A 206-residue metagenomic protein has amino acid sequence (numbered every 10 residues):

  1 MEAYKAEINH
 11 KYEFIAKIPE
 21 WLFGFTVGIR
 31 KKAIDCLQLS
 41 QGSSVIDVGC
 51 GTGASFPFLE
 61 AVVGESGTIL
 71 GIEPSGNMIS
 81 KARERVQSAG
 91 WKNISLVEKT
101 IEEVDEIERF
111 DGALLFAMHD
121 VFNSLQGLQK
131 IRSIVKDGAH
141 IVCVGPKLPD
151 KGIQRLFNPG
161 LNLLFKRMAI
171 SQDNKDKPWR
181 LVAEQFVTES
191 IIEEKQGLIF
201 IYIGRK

Functional and structural regions predicted by a protein language model:
M1-Q38, N162: Conserved class I S-adenosyl-L-methionine
I46-E102: Class I SAM-dependent methyltransferase SAM/SAH-binding core
G64, F122-N123, V135-K136: Helix-to-beta-strand junctions that scaffold the AdoMet/dcAdoMet cofactor pocket in Class I SAM-dependent enzymes
E102-A113: A short acidic, Gly/Pro-enriched loop at the edge of an enzyme's catalytic core that lines a small-molecule cofactor
G112-L125: A short SAM/SAH-binding and catalytic strip from SAM-dependent methyltransferases
G127-D137: A short glycine-rich, Lys/Arg-flanked "PGG" loop and its adjoining helix->strand segment in the class I
V144-E194: C-terminal alpha-helical "lid/dimerization" subdomain adjacent to the S-adenosyl-L-methionine
Y202-K206: C-terminal lobe and adjacent flexible extensions of AdoMet/dcAdoMet transferase-like proteins
